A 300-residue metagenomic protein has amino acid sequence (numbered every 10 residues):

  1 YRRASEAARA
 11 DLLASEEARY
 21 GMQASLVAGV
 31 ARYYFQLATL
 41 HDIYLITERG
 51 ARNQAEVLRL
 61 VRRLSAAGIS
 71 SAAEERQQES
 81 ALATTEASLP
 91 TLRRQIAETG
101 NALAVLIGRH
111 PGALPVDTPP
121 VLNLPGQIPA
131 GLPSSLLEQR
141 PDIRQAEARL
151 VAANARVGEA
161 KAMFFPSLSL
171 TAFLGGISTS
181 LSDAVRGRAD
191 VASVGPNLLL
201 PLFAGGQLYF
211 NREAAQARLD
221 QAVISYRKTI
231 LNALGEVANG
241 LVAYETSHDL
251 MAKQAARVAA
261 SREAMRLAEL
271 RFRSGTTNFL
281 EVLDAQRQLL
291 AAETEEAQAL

Functional and structural regions predicted by a protein language model:
Y1-G21, Y33, Q127-N232, E236 (+1 more regions): Small/polar-residue-enriched beta-strand and adjacent coil segments characteristic of outer-membrane beta-barrel
A4, N53, Q77, R94-Q95 (+1 more regions): Short acidic-hydrophobic sequence patches enriched in Asp/Glu that either
S5, R59-A66, R76, A83: Amphipathic alpha-helical coiled-coil/rod segments that serve as protein-protein coupling scaffolds
R9, Q54-L58, A73-E79: Short, conserved phosphate-binding/catalytic loop or strand-edge motifs used in phosphoryl-/nucleotidyl-transfer
M22, L26-R49, E56, R63 (+4 more regions): Amphipathic alpha-helical coiled-coil segments
R52, I69-S71, E75, S88-L137 (+1 more regions): Short, solvent-exposed, mixed-charge loop/turn linkers that connect secondary-structure elements
Q77, E138, D284: Phosphate-coordinating loops and pocket residues in cytosolic domains that bind phosphorylated ligands
L92, P141-D142, A299: Metallo-beta-lactamase
